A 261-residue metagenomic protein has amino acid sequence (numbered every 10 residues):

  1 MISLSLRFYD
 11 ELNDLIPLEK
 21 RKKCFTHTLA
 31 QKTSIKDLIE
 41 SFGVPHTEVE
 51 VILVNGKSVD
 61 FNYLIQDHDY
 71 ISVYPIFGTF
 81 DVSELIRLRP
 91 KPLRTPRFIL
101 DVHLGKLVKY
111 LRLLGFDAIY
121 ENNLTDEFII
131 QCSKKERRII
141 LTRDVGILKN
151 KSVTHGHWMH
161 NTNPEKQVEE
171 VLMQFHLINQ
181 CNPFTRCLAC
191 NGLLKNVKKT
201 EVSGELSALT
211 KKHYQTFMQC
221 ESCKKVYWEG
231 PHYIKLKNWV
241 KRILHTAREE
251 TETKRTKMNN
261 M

Functional and structural regions predicted by a protein language model:
M1-R97: Ubiquitin-like/PB1-type beta-grasp interaction modules and other compact soluble beta-rich domains
T47, S58-F61, D67-N182: Long, charged N-terminal interaction/targeting segments
S72-Y74, E84-L85, P90, T216 (+1 more regions): SAM-dependent methyltransferases
P183, C190, H245: Surface-exposed, charge/polar-rich loops and edge strands
F184, F217: Residues immediately within or flanking Cys/His clusters that coordinate Zn2+ in small zinc-binding modules
C187-C190, C220-C223: Short cysteine-rich clusters marking metal-coordination/redox-active sites
G192-N196, W228: Short functional micro-motifs and their immediate structural scaffolds
E205-T216: Short linker/helix segments within small regulatory modules
